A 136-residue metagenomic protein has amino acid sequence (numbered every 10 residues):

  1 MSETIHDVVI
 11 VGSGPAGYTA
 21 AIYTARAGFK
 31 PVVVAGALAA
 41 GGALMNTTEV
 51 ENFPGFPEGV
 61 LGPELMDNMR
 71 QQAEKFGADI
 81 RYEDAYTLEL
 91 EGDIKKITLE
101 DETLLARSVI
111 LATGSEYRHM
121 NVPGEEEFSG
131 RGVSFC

Functional and structural regions predicted by a protein language model:
M1-V11, A27, V32, A39 (+2 more regions): FAD-binding core/adjacent interface of flavoenzyme oxidoreductases
H6-F76: Beta1-alpha1 glycine-rich phosphate/pyrophosphate-binding loop at the start of Rossmann-like nucleotide-binding domains
